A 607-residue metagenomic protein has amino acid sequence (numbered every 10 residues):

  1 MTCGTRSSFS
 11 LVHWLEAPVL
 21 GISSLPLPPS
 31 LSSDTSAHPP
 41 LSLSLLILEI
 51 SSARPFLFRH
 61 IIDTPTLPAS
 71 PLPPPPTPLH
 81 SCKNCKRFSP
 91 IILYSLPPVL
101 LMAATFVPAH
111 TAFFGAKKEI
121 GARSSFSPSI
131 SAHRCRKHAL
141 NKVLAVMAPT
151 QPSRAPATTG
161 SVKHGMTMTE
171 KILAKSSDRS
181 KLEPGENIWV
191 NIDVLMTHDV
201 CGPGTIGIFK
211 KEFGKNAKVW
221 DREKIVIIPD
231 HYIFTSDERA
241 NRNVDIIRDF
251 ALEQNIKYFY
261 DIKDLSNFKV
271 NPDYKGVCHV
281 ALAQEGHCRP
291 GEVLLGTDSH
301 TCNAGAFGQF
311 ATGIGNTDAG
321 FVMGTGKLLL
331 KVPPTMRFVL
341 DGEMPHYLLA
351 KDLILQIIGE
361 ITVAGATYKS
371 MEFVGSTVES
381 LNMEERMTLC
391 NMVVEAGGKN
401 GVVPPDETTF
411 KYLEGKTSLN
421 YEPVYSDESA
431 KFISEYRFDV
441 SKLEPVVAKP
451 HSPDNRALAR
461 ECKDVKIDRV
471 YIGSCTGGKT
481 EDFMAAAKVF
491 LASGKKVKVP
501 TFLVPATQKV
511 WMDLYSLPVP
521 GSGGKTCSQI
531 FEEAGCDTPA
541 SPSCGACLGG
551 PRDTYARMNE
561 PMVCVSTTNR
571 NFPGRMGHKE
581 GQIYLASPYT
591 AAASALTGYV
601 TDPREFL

Functional and structural regions predicted by a protein language model:
T2-G4, D63, N84-L607: Fe-S-dependent hydro-lyases/dehydratases of central metabolism
S8-V99: Low-complexity proline/serine/threonine-rich segments in eukaryotic and viral proteins
